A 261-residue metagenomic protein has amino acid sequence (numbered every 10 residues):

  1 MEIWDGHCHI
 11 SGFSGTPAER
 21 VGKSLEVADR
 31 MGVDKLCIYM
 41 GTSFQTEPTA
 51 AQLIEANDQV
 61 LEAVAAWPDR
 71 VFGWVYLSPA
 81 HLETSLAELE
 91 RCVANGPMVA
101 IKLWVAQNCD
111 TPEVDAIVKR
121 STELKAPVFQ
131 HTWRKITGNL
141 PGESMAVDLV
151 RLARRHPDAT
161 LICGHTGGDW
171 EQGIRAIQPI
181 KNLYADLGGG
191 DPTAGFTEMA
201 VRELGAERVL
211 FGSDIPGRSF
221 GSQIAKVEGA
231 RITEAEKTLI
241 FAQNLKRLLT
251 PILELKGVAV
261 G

Functional and structural regions predicted by a protein language model:
M1-G6, E19-L36, E90, G205-R208 (+1 more regions): Mid-to-C-terminal alpha-helical segments outside catalytic/metal-binding sites
I3-F13, F129-W133: Histidine-centered catalytic micro-motifs
W4-G6, C37-M40, W74-Y76, K102 (+3 more regions): Active-site neighborhood of phospho(di)ester-bond hydrolases with catalytic His/Asp-centered motifs
H7, A28, V60, V64 (+9 more regions): Conserved, mostly hydrophobic/aromatic
G12-R20, F44-I54, S78-T84, A106-E113 (+3 more regions): Acidic-and-aromatic substrate-binding clefts and catalytic sites of carbohydrate-active enzymes
A18-D29, I54, D58-L61, A65 (+8 more regions): Amphipathic, non-transmembrane alpha-helical secondary structure
K35, A50-I136: Active-site gating/metal-coordination segments in enzymes
G96-A100, Q107-L210, G257-V260: Catalytic pocket-lining loop regions of alpha/beta-barrel enzymes, especially the amidohydrolase/enolase/GH5 lineages
